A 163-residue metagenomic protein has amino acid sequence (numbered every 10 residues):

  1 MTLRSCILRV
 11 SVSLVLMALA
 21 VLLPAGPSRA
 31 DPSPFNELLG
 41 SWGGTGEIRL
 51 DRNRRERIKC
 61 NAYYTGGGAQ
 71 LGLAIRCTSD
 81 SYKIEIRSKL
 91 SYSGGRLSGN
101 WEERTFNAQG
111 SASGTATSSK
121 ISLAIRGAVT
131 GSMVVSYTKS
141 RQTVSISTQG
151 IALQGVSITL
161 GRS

Functional and structural regions predicted by a protein language model:
M1-I7: N-terminal secretory signal peptides that target proteins for export/translocation
C6, V12-L14, R29: Compositionally biased regions
S11-L22: Bacterial N-terminal signal peptides
P24-A30: Sec/Tat signal peptide C-region and signal peptidase I cleavage site
D31-S136, S145-S163: Central antiparallel beta-sheet cores of small beta-barrel/beta-sandwich binding domains
K139-S140: Extracytosolic secretory-pathway proteins
